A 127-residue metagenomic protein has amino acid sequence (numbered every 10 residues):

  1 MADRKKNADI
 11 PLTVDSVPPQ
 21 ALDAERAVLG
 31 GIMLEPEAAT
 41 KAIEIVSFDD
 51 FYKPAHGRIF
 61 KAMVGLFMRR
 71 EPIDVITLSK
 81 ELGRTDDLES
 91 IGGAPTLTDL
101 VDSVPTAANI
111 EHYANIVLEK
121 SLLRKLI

Functional and structural regions predicted by a protein language model:
M1-S121: Noncatalytic partner-interaction/assembly domains of nucleic-acid and motor enzyme complexes, especially the accessory
L122-I127: Hydrophobic alpha-helical hairpins/lids featuring a short glycine-rich hinge
